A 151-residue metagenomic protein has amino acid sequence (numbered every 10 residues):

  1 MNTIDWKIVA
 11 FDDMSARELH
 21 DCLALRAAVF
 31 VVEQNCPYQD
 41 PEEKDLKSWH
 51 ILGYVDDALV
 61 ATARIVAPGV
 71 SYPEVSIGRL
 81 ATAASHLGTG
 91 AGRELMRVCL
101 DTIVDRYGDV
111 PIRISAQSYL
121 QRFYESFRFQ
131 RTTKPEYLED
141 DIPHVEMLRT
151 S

Functional and structural regions predicted by a protein language model:
M1-H50, V55-A58: Short amphipathic alpha-helix that is part of the acyltransferase structural core
P41-L46, G69, Y137-D140: A short beta-turn/loop motif at secondary-structure boundaries
K47-I51, P73-V75, P143-M147: Short beta-strand micro-motifs in enzyme catalytic cores
L52, A58-P68, P73-A81: Conserved beta-strand in the GNAT
P68-I77, L87, R106-V110, D141-P143: A conserved beta-turn-beta hairpin within the catalytic core of GNAT-like acetyltransferases that forms part
T82, G88-D101: Conserved acetyl-CoA-binding loop-helix of GNAT-fold acetyltransferases
M96, I103-Q117: Conserved GNAT acetyl-CoA-binding A-motif
R113-S115, E125, Q130-E146: Conserved catalytic-core motifs of GNAT/GCN5-like acyltransferases
